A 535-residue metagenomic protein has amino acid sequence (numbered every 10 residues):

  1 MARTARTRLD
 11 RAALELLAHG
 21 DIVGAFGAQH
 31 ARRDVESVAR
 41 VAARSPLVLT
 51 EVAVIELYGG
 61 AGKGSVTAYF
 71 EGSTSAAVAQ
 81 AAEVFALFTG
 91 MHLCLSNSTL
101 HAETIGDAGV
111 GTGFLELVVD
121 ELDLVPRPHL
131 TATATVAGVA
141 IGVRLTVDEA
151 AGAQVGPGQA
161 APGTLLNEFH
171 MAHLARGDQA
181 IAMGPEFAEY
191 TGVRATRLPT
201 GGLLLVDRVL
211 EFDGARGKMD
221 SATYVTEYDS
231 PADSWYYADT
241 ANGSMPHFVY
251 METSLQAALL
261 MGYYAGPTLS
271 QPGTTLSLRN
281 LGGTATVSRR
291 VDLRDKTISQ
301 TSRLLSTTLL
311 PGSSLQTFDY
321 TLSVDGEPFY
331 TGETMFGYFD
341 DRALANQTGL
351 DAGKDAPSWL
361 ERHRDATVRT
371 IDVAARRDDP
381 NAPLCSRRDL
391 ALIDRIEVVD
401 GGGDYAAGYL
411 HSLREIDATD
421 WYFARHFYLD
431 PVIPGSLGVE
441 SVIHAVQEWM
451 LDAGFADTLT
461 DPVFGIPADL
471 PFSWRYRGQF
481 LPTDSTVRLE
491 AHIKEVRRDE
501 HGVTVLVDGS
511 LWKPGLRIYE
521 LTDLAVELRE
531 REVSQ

Functional and structural regions predicted by a protein language model:
M1-T74, L122-V125, T146-M245, S288-R294 (+7 more regions): Non-catalytic linker/capping segments at the edges of enzyme domains
E51-V155: Structured N-terminal alpha/beta-domain signature that marks small ligand/cofactor-binding or signaling modules
E71-A102, A232, M245-G273, V432-D461: Active-site helix/loop of acyl-thioester processing domains in fatty-acid/polyketide metabolism, spanning hotdog-fold
T74, T89, L93, T112-L115 (+4 more regions): Acyl-donor binding region in acyl/amide transferases
S98-I105, R279-A285, A468-S473: Short, structured beta-strand/loop micro-motifs enriched in basic residues and often containing a Trp
V110-F114, V291-S299, F480-R488: Short nucleic-acid-contacting surface segments enriched for D/E, G, S/T with interspersed K/R
L260, Y264-Q271, R279-V291, R475-R477: Well-ordered mid-protein domain cores that form the structural environment of catalytic cofactors
P272-R279, D461-A468: Short, basic/aromatic beta-hairpin or loop at an interaction surface
